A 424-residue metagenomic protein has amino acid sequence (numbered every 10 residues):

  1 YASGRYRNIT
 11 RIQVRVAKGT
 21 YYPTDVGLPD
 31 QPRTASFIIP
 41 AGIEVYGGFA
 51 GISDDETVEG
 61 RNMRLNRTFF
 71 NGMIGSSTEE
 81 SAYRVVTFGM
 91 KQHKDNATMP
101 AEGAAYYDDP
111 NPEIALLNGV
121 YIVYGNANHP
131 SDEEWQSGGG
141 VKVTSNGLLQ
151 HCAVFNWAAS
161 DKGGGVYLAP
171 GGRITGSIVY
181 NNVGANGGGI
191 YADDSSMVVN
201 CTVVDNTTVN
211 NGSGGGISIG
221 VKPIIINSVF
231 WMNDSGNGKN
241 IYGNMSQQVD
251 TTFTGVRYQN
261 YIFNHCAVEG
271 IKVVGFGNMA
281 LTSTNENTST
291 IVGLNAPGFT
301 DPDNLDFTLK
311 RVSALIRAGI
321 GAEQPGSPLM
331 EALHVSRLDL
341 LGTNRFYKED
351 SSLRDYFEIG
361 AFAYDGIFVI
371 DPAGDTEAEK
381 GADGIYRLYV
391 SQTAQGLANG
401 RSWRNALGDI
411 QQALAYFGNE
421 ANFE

Functional and structural regions predicted by a protein language model:
Y1-V16, Y21-P23, G27-L28, T393-E424: Acidic Gly/Asp/Thr-rich repetitive segments characteristic of extracellular carbohydrate-active and adhesion proteins
Y6-N8, F37-I39, R61-R64, T78-E79 (+2 more regions): Extracellular/periplasmic catalytic domains that process cell-envelope and extracellular macromolecules
Q13, P23-E44, G48-M63, S76 (+3 more regions): Predominantly extracellular beta-rich ligand-binding scaffolds that present long acidic/polar faces for carbohydrate
V14-V16, V45, F70, C266 (+5 more regions): Residue-level detector of buried hydrophobic side-chain packing in well-ordered secondary-structure elements
R64-E113, L117-S137, W157, P302 (+1 more regions): Beta-strand/loop edge motif enriched in small/polar residues
T78-Q92, L281, N285-D365: C-terminal accessory segments
T78-V85, D132-W135, S213, Y242 (+2 more regions): Short, polar loop/linker segments at the starts of domains and inter-domain junctions
F362-I385: Low-complexity, Pro/Thr/Ser/Gly/Ala-rich linker/spacer regions in secreted, extracellular modular proteins
